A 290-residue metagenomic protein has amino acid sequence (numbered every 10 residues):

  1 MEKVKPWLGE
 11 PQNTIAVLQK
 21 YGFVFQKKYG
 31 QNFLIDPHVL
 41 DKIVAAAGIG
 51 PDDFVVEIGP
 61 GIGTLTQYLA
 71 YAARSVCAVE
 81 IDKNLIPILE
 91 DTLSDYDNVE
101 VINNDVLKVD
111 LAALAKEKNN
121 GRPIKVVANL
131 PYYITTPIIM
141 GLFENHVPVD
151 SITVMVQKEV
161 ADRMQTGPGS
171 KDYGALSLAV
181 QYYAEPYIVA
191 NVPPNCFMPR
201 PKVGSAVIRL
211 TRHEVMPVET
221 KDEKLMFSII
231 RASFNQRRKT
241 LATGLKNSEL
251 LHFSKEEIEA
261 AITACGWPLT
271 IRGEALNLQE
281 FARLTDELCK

Functional and structural regions predicted by a protein language model:
M1-S228, A232, T263, E274 (+1 more regions): Catalytic cores of RNA-modifying enzymes
R212, R231-K290: C-terminal lobe and adjacent flexible extensions of AdoMet/dcAdoMet transferase-like proteins
